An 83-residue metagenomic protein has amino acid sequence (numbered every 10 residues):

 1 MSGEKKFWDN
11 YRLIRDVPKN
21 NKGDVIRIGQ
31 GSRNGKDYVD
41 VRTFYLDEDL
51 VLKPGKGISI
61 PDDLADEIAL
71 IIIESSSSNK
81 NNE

Functional and structural regions predicted by a protein language model:
M1-N20: Negatively charged, low-complexity tracts enriched in Asp/Glu with abundant Ser/Thr
N10, N20-N21, N34, N79-N82: Detector for Asparagine
Y11, K36, A65-A69: Low-complexity, intrinsically disordered short peptide segments enriched in small/polar/basic residues
I14-D16, V25, I73: Short low-complexity stretches enriched in small and charged residues
V17-N21, E48, D62: Solvent-exposed, flexible loop/coil residues
K22-K56: A short, structured beta-strand/loop element
L52-E83: Mixed-charge, Lys/Arg-enriched low-complexity segments
